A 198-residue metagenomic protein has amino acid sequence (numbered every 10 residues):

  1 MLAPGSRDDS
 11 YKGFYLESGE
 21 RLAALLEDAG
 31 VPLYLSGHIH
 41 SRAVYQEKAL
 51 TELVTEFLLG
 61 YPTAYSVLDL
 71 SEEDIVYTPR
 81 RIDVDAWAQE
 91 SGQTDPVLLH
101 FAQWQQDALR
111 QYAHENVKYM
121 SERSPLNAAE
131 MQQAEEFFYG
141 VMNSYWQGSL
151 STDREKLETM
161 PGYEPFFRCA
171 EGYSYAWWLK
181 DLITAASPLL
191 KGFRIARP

Functional and structural regions predicted by a protein language model:
M1-G5, V31-E47, G60-T63: Active-site environment of divalent metal-dependent phosphoester hydrolases
M1-P32: Active-site-proximal segments of metal-dependent phosphoesterases and phosphodiesterases across multiple
M1-R7, E56, V67, E72-V84: Conserved catalytic scaffold of divalent metal-dependent phosphoesterases
G5-G13, D85-H100: Acidic/histidine-rich helix-loop elements that form or flank divalent-metal/phosphate-binding sites at the catalytic
E17, L26-S41, E52-E56: Active-site neighborhood of phospho(di)ester-bond hydrolases with catalytic His/Asp-centered motifs
K48-A49, E73: Beta-strand-connecting loop/turn residues
Y61-L70, W87-Q89: Short, charged, surface-exposed secondary-structure boundary motifs
S91-P198: Non-catalytic terminal accessory segments
